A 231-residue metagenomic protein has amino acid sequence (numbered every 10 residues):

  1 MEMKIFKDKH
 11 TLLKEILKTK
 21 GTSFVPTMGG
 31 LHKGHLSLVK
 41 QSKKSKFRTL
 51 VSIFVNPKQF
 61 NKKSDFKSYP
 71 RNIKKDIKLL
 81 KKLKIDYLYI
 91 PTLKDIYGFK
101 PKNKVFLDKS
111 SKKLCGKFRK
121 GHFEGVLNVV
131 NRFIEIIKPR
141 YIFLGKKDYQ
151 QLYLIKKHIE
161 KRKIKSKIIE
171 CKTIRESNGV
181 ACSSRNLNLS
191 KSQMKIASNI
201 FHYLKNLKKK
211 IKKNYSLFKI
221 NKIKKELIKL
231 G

Functional and structural regions predicted by a protein language model:
E2-L230: Nucleotidyltransferase catalytic core that binds NTPs
